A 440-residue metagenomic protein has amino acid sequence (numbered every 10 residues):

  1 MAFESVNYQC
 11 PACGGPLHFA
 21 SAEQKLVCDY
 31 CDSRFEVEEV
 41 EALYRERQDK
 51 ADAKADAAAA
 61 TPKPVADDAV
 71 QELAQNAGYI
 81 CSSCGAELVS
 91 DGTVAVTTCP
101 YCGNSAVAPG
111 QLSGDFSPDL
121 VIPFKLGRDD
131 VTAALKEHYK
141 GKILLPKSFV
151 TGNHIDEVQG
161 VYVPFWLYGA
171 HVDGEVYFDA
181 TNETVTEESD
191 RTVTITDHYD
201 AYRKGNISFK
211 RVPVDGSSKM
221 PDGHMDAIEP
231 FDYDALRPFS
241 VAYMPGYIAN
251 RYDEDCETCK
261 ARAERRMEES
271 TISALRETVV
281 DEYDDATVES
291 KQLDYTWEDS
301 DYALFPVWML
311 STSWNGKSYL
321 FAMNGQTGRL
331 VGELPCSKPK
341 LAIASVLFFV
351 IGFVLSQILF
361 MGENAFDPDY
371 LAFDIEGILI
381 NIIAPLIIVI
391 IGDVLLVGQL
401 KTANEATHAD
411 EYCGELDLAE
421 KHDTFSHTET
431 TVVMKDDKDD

Functional and structural regions predicted by a protein language model:
S5-N7, E23-K25, A74-G78, V96: Residues immediately within or flanking Cys/His clusters that coordinate Zn2+ in small zinc-binding modules
C10-C13, C28-C31, C81-C84, C99-C102: Short cysteine-rich clusters marking metal-coordination/redox-active sites
G15-H18, E36, V89, V107: Short functional micro-motifs and their immediate structural scaffolds
D32-E39, C102-G110: Short Cys/His-rich micro-motifs in 6-15 aa windows
G114-N315, P339, I343, A365 (+2 more regions): Charged, low-complexity helical/coil segments in non-catalytic cytosolic or luminal regions
F305-C336: Extended, hydrophilic extramembrane loops/domains of integral membrane proteins
A344-F360: Canonical alpha-helical transmembrane segments of integral membrane proteins
P368-L386: Hydrophobic alpha-helical transmembrane segments
